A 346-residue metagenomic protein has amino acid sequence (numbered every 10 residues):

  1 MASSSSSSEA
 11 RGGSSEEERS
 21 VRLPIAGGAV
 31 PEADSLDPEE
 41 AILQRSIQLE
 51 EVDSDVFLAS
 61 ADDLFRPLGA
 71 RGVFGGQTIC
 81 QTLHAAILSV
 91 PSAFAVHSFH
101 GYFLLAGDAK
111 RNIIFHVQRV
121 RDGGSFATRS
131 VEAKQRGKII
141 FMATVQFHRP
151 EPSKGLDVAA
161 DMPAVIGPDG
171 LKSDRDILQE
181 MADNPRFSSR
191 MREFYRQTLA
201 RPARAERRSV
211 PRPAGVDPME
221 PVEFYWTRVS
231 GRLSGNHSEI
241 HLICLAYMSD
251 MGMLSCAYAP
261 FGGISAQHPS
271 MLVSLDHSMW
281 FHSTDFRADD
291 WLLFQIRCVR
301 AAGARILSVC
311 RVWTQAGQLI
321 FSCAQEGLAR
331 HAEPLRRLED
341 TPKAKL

Functional and structural regions predicted by a protein language model:
A2-L346: Terminal targeting signals and extreme-terminal segments of soluble enzymes
